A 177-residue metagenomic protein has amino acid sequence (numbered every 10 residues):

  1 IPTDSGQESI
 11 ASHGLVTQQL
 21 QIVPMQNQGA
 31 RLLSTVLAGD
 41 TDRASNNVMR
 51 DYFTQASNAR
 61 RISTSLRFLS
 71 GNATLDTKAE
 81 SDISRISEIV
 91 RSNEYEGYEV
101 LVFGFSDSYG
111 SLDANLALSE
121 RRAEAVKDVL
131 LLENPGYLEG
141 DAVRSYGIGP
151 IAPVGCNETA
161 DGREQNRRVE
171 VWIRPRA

Functional and structural regions predicted by a protein language model:
P2-E99, P175-A177: Periplasmic peptidoglycan-binding/tethering modules of Gram-negative envelope proteins
K78, F105-A177: Periplasmic OmpA-like peptidoglycan-binding domain that tethers envelope proteins to the cell wall
